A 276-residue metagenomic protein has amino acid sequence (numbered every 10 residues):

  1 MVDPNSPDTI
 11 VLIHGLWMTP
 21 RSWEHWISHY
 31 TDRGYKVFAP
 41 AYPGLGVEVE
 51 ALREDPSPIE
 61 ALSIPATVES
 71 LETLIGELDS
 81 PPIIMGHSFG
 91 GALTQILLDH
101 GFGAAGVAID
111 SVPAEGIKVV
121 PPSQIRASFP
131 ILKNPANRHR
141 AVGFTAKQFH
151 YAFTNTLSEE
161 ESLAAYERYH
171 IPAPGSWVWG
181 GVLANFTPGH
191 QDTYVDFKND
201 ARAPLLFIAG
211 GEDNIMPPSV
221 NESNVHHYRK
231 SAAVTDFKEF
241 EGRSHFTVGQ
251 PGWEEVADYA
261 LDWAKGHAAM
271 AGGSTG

Functional and structural regions predicted by a protein language model:
G15-M18, S88, G211-E212: Active-site glycine-rich loops that stabilize anionic/oxyanionic intermediates across multiple enzyme folds
T31-R53: Conserved alpha/beta-hydrolase
P82-I117: Conserved hydrolase catalytic core segment
G103-H139, G180-F186: Flexible "cap/lid" loop of the alpha/beta hydrolase fold
S123-P172, S176: Helix-rich cap/lid subdomain of alpha/beta-hydrolase
A201, F207-A209, D213: Short beta-strand/loop motif that positions the catalytic acidic residue of the alpha/beta-hydrolase fold
N214-S223: Conserved alpha/beta-hydrolase "acid-adjacent" motif
V234-G276: Catalytic active-site module of serine/aspartate enzymes centered on a nucleophile-bearing elbow/loop
